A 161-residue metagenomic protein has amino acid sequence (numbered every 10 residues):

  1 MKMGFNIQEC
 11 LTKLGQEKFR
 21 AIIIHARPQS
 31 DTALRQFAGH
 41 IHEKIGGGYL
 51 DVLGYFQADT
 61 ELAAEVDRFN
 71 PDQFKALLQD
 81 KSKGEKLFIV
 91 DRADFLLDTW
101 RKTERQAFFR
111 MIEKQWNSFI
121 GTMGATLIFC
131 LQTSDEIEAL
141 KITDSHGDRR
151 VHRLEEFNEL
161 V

Functional and structural regions predicted by a protein language model:
M1-E43: Glycine-rich P-loop/Walker A and Walker A-like loops and their local beta1-loop-alpha1 context in P-loop NTPases
M3-I7, D67-A76, K102-W116: Well-ordered, non-membrane alpha-helical segments in soluble/globular domains
G15-Q16, Q79-K83, N117-G124: Conserved catalytic network of the ASCE P-loop NTPase/AAA+ motor domain
F19-I23, L87, T126-I128: Residue-level preference for the first positions of well-ordered beta-strands
A21-I23, G46-D51, D148-E159: Conserved beta-strand scaffold positions in the cores of enzyme catalytic domains, especially in NTP/NDP-utilizing
Y49, Y55-Q79: Short glycine-rich substrate-engagement loop in P-loop NTPases that contacts/grips substrate
R92: Walker B catalytic acidic pair
F95-V161: Replace "adjacent to P-loop NTPase cores in ATP/GTP-dependent enzymes" with "adjacent to NTP-binding cores
